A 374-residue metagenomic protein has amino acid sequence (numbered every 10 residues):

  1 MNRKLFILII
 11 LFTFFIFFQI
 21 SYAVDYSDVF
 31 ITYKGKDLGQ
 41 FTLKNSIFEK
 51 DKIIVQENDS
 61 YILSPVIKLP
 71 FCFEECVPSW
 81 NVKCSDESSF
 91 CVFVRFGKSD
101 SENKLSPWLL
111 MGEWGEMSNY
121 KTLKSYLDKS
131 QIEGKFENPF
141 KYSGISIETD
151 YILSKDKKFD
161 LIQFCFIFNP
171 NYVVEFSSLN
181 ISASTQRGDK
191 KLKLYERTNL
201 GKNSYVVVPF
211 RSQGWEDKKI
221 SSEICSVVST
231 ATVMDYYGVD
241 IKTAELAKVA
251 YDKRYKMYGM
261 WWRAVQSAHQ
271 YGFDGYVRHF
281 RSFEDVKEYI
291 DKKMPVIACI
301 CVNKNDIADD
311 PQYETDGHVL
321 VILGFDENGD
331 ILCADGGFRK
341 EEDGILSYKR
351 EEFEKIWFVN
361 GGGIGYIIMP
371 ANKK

Functional and structural regions predicted by a protein language model:
L8-F17: Bacterial N-terminal signal peptides
I20-A23, F30-T32, F159-L161, C165-M257: Active-site-adjacent structural segments surrounding the nucleophilic cysteine of cysteine proteases and isopeptidases
I20-D59: Glycan-recognition and processing domains
D25-Q40, K68-F71, E87, S99-E102 (+5 more regions): Noncatalytic regulatory segments and standalone regulatory/sensor domains
V55-C72: Short beta-strands within extracellular/lumenal beta-sheet-rich domains
E57, S64, D240-K373: Conserved active-site-adjacent core of cysteine acyl-enzyme catalytic domains
C72-C84: A short beta-strand element within beta-rich, extracytoplasmic domains of secreted/secretory-pathway proteins
L105-K157: Extracellular carbohydrate recognition and processing domains and analogous Trp-centered ligand-binding platforms
